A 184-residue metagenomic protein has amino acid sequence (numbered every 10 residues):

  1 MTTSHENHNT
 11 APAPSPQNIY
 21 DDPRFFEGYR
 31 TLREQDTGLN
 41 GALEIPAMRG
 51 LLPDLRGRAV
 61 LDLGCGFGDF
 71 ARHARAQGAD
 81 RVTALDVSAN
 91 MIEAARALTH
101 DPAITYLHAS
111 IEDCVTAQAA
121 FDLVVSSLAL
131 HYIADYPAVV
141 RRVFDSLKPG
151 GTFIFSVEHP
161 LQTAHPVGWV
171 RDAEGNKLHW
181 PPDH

Functional and structural regions predicted by a protein language model:
T2-L55, D69, H73, M91-A94: Conserved class I S-adenosyl-L-methionine
L52-L55, Q118, V140: A short, aliphatic-rich alpha-helical micro-motif
P53, T99-H100, A134, K148: Short conserved AdoMet
L61-L63, F67-C114: Class I SAM-dependent methyltransferase SAM/SAH-binding core
V115-V124: A short acidic, Gly/Pro-enriched loop at the edge of an enzyme's catalytic core that lines a small-molecule cofactor
L123-P137: A short SAM/SAH-binding and catalytic strip from SAM-dependent methyltransferases
P137-T152: A short glycine-rich, Lys/Arg-flanked "PGG" loop and its adjoining helix->strand segment in the class I
T152-H184: Conserved class I S-adenosyl-L-methionine
